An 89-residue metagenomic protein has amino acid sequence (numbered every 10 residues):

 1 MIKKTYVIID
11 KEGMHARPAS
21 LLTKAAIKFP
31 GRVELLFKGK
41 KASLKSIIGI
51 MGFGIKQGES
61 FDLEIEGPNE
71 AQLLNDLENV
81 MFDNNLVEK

Functional and structural regions predicted by a protein language model:
M1-T5, S60-D62: Intrinsic-disorder/low-complexity, polar/charged segments enriched in Ser/Thr/Lys/Arg/Asp/Glu/Gln
K3, I9, M81: Residue-level signal for pocket-adjacent positions within structured domains
V7-Q57, I65: Compact, glycine-rich, soluble single-domain proteins
G54-K89: C-terminal structural segments of small proteins and small subunits
